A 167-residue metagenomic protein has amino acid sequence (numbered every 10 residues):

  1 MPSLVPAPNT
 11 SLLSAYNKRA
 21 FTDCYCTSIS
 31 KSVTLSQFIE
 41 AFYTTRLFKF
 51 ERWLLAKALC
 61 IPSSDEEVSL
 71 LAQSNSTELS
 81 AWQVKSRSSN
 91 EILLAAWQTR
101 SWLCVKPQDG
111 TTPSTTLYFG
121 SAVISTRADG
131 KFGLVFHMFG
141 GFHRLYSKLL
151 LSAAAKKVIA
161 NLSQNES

Functional and structural regions predicted by a protein language model:
M1-D65: Hydrophobic ligand-binding cavity/cleft-lining segments
A20-C26, E91, T116-Y118: Intrinsic-disorder/low-complexity, polar/charged segments enriched in Ser/Thr/Lys/Arg/Asp/Glu/Gln
S30-S32, W97, A122: Acidic/polar N-terminal loop/beta-strand segments that form early-domain functional surfaces
A56-K57, W102, Q164-N165: Residue-level signal for alpha-helical context at structural boundaries
D65-N75: Short aromatic-glycine motifs in intrinsically disordered, low-complexity regions
S74-P113: Hydrophobic-ligand binding "helix-grip"
T99-G141: Beta-strand/loop substructures that line and gate deep hydrophobic ligand-binding cavities in soluble
F132-S167: A conserved amphipathic terminal alpha-helix motif
